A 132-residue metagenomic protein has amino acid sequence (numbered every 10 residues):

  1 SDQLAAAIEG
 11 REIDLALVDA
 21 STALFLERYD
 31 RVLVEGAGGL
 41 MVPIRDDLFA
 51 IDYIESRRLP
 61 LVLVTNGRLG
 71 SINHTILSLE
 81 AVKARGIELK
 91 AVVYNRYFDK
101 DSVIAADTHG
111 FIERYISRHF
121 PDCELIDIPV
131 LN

Functional and structural regions predicted by a protein language model:
D2-I44: Phosphate-binding/switch loop-helix module in NTP-utilizing enzymes
G10, F120-D122: Short, flexible coil/linker elements and helix-boundary hinge sites characteristic of intrinsically disordered
G36-F120: Conserved catalytic-core segment of NTP-binding enzymes
L125-D127: Conserved beta-strand scaffold positions in the cores of enzyme catalytic domains, especially in NTP/NDP-utilizing
